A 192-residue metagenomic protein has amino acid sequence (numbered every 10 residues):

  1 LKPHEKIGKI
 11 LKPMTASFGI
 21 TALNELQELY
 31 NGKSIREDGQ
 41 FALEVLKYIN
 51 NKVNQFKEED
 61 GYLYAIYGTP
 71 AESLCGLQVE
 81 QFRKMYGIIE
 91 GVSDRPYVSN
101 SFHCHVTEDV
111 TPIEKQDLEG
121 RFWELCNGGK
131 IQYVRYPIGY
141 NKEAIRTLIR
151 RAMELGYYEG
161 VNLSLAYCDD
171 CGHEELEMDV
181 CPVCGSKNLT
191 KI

Functional and structural regions predicted by a protein language model:
L1-K191: Long, C-terminal-biased catalytic regions of enzyme "large/alpha" subunits
